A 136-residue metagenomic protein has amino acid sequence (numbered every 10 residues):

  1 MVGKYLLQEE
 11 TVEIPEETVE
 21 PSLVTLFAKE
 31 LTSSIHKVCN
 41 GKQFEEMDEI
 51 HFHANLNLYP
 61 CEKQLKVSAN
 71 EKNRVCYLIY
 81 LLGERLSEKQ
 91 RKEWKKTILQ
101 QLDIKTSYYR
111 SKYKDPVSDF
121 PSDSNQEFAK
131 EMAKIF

Functional and structural regions predicted by a protein language model:
V2-F136: Flexible coil/loop and intrinsically disordered linker positions at secondary-structure junctions
